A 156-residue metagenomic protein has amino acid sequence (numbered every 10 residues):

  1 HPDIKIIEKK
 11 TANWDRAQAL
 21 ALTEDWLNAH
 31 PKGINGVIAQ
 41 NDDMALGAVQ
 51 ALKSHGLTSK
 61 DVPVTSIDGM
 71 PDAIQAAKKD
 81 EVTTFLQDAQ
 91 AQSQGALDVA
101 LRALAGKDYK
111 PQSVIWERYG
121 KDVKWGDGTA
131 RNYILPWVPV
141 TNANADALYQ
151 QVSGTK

Functional and structural regions predicted by a protein language model:
H1-I4: Extracytoplasmic substrate-binding proteins
E8, A12-Q75: Hydrophobic alpha-helical
K9, K79-Q90: Short beta-strand elements at the ligand-binding edges of bilobed clamshell
L20, Q90-L97: Short, amphipathic alpha-helical "lid/cap" segments that border enzyme active or binding sites
H55-G56, D80, A147-L148, V152: Short glycine-centered helix-capping/turn motifs at secondary-structure transition points
G69, Q90-Q92, P139: Flexible, solvent-exposed loop/hinge segments that line or gate ligand/substrate-binding clefts
G95-K156: Hinge/cleft segment of the Venus flytrap/periplasmic-binding protein
